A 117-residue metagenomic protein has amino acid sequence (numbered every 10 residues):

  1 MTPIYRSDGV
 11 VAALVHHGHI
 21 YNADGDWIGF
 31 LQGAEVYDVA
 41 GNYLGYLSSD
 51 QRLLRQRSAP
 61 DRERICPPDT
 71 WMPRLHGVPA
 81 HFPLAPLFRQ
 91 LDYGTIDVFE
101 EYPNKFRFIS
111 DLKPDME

Functional and structural regions predicted by a protein language model:
M1-T2, N42, S48-E117: Long terminal segments
P3, V10-H19, W27-F30, E35 (+3 more regions): Extracellular adhesion/carbohydrate-binding repeat motifs centered on closely spaced tryptophans
R6, N22, D38: Short, acidic, Ser/Thr-enriched surface-loop or helix-capping motifs
